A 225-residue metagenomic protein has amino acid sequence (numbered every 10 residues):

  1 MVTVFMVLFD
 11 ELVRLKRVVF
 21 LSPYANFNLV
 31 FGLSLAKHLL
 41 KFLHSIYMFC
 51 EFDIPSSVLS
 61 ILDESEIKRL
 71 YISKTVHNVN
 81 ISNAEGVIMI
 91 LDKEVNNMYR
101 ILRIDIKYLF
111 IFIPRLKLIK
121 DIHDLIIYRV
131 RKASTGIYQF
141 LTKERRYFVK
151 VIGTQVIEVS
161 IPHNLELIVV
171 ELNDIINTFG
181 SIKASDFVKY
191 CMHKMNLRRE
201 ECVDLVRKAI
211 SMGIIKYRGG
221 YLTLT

Functional and structural regions predicted by a protein language model:
M1-L43, M48-C50: Glycine-rich P-loop/Walker A and Walker A-like loops and their local beta1-loop-alpha1 context in P-loop NTPases
T3-V7, E51-M98: A short, well-structured beta->alpha microelement
L21-A25, M48-D53, I88-V95, F112-R115: Structural motif
K93-Q155: Replace "adjacent to P-loop NTPase cores in ATP/GTP-dependent enzymes" with "adjacent to NTP-binding cores
S160-M192: Short amphipathic alpha-helical interface segments
N196-I210: Short amphipathic alpha-helical interaction segments
I210-G220: A short, conserved structural fragment
L222-T225: Flexible loop/N-cap segments at domain edges
